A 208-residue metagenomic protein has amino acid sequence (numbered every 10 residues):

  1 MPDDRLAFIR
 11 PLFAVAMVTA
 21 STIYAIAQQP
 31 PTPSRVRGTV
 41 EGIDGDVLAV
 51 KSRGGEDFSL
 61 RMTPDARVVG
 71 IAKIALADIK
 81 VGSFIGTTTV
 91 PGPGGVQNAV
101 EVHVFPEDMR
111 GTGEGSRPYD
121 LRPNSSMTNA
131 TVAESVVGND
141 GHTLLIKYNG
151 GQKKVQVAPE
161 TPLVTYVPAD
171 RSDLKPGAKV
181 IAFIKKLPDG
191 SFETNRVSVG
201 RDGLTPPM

Functional and structural regions predicted by a protein language model:
M1-F13: Bacterial N-terminal signal peptides that target proteins for export
P2-R5, T22-M208: Short, flexible, surface-exposed loop segments at domain boundaries
R10-T22: Bacterial N-terminal signal peptides
